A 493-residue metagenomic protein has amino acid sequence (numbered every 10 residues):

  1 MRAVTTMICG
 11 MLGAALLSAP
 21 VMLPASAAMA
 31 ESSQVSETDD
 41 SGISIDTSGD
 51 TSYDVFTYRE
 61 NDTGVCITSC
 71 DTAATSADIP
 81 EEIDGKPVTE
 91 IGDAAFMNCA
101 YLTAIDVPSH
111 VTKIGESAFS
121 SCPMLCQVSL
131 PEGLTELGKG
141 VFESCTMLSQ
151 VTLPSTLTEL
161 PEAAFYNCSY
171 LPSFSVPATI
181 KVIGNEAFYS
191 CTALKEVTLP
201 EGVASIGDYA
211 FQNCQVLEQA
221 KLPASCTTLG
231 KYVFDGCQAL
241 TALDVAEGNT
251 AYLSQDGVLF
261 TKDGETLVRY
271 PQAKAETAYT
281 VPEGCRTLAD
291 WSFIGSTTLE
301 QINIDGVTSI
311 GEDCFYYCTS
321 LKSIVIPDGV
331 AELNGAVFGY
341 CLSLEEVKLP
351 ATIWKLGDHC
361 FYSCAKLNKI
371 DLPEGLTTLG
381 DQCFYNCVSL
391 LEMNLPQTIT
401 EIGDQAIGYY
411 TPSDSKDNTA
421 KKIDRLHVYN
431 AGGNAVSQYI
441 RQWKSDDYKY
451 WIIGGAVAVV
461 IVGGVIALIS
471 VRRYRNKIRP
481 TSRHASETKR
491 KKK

Functional and structural regions predicted by a protein language model:
M1-L16, G455: Sec-dependent N-terminal signal peptides
L17-V35, I469-R475: Sec-dependent signal peptide cleavage junction
V35-R59: N-terminal low-complexity, Pro/Thr/Ser-rich intrinsically disordered segments that act as propeptides or flexible
V55-T63, T72-E90, A100-K113, P123-E136 (+14 more regions): Structural signature of tandem-repeat unit edges
D93-A95, G115-A118, G138-E143, P161-Y166 (+10 more regions): Consensus positions within tandem repeat domains that build extended binding/scaffold surfaces
W443-I453, R473-Y474: Short, low-complexity patches enriched in S/T/P/G
I453-L468: Selective detector of the "anchor" transmembrane alpha-helix that sits immediately C-terminal
N476-K493: Cytoplasmic C-terminal tails of single-pass
